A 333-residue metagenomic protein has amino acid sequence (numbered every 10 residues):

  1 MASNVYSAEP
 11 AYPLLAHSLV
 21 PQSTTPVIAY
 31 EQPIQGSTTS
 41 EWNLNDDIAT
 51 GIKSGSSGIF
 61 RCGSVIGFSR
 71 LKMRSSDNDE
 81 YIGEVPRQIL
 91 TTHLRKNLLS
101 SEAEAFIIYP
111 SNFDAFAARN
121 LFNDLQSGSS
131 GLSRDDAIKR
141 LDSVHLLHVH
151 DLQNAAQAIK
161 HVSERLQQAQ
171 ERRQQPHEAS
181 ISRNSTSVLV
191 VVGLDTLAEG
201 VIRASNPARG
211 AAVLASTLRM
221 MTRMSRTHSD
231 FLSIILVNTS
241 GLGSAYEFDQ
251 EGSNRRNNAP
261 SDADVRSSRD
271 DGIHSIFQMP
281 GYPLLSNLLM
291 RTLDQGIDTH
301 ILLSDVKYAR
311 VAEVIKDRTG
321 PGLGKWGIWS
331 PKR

Functional and structural regions predicted by a protein language model:
M1-R333: N-terminal regions of ATP-driven nucleic-acid and macromolecular assemblies, encompassing P-loop NTP-binding domains
